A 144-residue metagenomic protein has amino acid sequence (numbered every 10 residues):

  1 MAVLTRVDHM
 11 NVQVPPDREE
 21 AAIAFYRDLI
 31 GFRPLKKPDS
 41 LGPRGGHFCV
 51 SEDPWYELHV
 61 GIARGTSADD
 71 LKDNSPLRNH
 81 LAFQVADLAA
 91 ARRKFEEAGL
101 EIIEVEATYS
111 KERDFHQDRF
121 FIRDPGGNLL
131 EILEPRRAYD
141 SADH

Functional and structural regions predicted by a protein language model:
M1-I23, N79-L81, R136-H144: N-terminal beta-strand motif that seeds the catalytic metal site of vicinal oxygen chelate
M1-T5, E96-H144: Vicinal oxygen chelate
A2-L4, V12-E57: Core segments of cupin and vicinal oxygen chelate
V7-P16, H47-E52, D69-E96, D118-R123: Vicinal oxygen chelate
P54-L58, A68, N128: Short, charged/polar, Gly/Pro-enriched secondary-structure boundary elements
L58-V60, Q84: Active-site-adjacent beta-strand/loop module that shapes the phosphate/pyrophosphate-binding cleft
G61-A63, P135: Generic beta-structure capping elements
G65-D69, A138-S141: A short local loop/turn or secondary-structure capping micro-motif enriched for an aromatic residue
